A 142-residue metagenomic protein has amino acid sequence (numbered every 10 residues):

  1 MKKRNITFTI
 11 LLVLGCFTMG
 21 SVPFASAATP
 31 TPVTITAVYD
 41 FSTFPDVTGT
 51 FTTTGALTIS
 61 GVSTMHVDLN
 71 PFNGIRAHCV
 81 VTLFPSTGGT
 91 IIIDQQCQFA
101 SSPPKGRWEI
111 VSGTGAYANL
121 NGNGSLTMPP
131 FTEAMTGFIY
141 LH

Functional and structural regions predicted by a protein language model:
M1-I10: Bacterial N-terminal signal peptides that target proteins for export
K3, L14-C16, T58: Generic secretory/membrane-interface signal
T9-G20: Bacterial N-terminal signal peptides
G20-S26: Juxtamembrane cytosolic interface motif at the C-terminal end of transmembrane helices
S26-H142: Beta-strand-enriched cores of mature, soluble protein domains
